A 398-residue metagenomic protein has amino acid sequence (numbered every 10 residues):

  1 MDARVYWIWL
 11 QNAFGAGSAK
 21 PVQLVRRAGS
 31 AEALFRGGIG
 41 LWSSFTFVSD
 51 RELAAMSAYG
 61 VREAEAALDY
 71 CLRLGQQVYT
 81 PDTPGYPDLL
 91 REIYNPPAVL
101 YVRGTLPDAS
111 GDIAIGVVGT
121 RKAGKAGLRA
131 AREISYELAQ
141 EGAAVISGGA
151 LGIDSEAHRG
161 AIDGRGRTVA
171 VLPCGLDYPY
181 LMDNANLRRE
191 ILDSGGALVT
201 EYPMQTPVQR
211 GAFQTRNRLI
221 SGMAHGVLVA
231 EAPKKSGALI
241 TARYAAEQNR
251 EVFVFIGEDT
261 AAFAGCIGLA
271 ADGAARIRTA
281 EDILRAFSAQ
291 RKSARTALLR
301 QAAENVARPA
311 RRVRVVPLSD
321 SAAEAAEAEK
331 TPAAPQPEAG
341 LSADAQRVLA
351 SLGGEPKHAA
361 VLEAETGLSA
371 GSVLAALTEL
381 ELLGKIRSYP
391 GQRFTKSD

Functional and structural regions predicted by a protein language model:
M1-A3, T80-D398: Glycine-biased, small-residue-rich flexible motifs in mid-sequence functional cores and linkers
M1-P84, K385, S397: Short, small/acidic-rich helices and loops at N termini and domain boundaries of DNA replication/processing enzymes
